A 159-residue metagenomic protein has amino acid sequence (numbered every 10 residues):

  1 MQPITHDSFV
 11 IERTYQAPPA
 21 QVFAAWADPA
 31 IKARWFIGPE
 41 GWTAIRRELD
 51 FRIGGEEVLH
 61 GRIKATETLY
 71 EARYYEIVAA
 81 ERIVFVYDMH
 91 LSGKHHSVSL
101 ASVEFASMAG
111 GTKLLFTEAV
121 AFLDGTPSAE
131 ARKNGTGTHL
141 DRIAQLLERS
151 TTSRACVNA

Functional and structural regions predicted by a protein language model:
M1-G41: Hydrophobic ligand-binding cavity/cleft-lining segments
P3-D7, K64-T68, K94-S97, G110: A generic structural micro-feature
V10, A30-E67, C156-A159: Short beta-edge strand/loop motif at the mouth of beta-sheet-based domains
R13, R46-R47, Y70-E76, S99-A106: Hydrophobic/aromatic beta-strand elements that line small-molecule binding cavities or substrate pockets in beta-rich
V22-F23, K32, E57, Y74 (+4 more regions): Hydrophobic pocket/interface hotspot
V78-I83: Short, conserved beta-turn/loop elements at beta-strand boundaries and strand-helix junctions
V84-V86, H90-T138: Beta-strand/loop substructures that line and gate deep hydrophobic ligand-binding cavities in soluble
Q145-A159: Short, highly charged C-terminal tails/helix-capping segments
